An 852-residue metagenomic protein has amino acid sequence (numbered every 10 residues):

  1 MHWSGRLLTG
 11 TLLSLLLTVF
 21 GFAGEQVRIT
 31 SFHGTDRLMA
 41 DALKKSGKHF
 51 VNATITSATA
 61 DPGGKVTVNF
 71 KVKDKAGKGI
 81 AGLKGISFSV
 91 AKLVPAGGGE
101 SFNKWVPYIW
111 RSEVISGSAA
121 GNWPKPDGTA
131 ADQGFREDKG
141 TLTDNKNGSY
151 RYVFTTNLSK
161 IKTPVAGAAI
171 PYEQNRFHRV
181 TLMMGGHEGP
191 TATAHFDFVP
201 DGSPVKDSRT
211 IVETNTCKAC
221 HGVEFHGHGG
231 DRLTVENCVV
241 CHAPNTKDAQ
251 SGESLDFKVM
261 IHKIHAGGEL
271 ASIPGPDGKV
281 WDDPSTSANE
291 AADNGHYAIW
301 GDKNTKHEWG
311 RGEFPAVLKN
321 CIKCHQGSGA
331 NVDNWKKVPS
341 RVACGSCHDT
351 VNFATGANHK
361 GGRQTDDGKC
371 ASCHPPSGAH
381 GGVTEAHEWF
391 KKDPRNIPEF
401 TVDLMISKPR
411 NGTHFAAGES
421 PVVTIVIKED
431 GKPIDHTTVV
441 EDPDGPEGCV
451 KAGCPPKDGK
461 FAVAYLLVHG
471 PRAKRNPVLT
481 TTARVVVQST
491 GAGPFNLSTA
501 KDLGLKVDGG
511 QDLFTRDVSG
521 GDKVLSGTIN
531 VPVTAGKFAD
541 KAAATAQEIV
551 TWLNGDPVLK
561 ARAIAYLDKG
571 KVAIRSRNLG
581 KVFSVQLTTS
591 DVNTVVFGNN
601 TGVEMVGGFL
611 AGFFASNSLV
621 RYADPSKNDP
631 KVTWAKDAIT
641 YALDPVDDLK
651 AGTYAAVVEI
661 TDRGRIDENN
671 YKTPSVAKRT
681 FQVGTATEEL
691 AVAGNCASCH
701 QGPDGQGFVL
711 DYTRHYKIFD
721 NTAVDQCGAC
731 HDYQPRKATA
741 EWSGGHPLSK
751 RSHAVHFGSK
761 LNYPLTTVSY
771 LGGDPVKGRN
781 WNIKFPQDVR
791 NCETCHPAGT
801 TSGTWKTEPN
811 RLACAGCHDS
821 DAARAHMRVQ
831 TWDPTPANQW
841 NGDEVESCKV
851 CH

Functional and structural regions predicted by a protein language model:
M1-T11: Bacterial N-terminal signal peptides that target proteins for export
W3, C217, W309, F314-W389 (+5 more regions): Long, contiguous interaction/targeting segments characteristic of exported/extracellular or secretory-pathway proteins
T9-V19: Bacterial N-terminal signal peptides
G24-G47, Q364-T401: A eukaryote-biased signal for short, well-structured alpha-helical docking elements
H49-G64, P394-P433: Surface beta-strand/loop "capping" patches
D61-V338, A416-T480, G608-N810, G816-A822: Extended surface/linker regions that mediate inter-domain or inter-protein docking in multi-component redox
N245, S328, N352, P376-G378 (+4 more regions): Acidic glycine-/aspartate-rich tracts in secreted/extracellular proteins
T481-G608: Extended, beta-strand-rich, solvent-exposed assembly scaffolds of outer structural proteins
